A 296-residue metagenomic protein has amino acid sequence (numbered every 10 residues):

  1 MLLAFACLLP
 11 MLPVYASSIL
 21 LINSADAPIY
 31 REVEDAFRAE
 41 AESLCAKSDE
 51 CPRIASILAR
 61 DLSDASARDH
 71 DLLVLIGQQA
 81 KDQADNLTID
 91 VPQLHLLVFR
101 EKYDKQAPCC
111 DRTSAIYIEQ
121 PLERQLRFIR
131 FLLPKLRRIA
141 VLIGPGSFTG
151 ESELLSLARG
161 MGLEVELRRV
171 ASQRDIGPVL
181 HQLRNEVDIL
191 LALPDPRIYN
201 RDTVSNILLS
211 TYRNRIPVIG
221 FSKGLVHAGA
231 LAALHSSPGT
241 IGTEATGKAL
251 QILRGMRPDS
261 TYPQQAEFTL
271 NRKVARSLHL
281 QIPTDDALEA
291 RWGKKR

Functional and structural regions predicted by a protein language model:
M1-M11: Bacterial N-terminal signal peptides
V14-R296: Short hydrophobic alpha-helices and adjacent helix-cap/hinge residues
